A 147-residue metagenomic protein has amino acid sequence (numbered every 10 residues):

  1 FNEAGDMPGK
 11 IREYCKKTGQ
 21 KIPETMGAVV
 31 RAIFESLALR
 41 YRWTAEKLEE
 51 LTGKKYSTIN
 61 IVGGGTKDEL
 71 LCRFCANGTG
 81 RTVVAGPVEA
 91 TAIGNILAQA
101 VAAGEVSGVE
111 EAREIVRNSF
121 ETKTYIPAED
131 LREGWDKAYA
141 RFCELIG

Functional and structural regions predicted by a protein language model:
F1-I93: Activation-segment/catalytic-loop signature of the eukaryotic protein kinase fold
D6-M7, V101-A102, F142: Alpha-helix boundary/capping detector
E46, G104-E105: A generic secondary-structure boundary signal that marks alpha-helix termini
K67-E69, A98, G108: Short, electropositive, low-hydrophobicity segments enriched in small/polar residues
G78, V101-G104: Short, hinge-like loop/turn segments at secondary-structure boundaries
A92-A102: Short, small-residue alpha-helix embedded
E105-G147: Acidic, glycine/GT-rich loop-and beta-edge segments that sit at the periphery of enzyme/chaperone cores
